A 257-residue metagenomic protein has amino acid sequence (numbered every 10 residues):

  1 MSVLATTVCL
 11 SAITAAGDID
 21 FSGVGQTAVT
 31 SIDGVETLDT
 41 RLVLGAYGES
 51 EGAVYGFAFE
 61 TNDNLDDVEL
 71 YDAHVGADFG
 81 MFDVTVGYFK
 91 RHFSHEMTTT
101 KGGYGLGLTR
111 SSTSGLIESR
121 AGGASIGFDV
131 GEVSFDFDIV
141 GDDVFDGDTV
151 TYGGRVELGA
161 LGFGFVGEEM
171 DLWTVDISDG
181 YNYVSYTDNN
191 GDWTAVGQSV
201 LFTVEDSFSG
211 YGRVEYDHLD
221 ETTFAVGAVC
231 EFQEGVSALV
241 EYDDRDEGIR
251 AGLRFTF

Functional and structural regions predicted by a protein language model:
M1-A16: Gram-negative bacterial Sec-dependent N-terminal signal peptides
G17-T30, V35-G141, D148, R155-G162: Outer membrane beta-barrel
I19, E51-G56, M81-V84, G131-F137 (+5 more regions): Repeated loop/turn-to-beta-strand initiation elements of outer-membrane beta-barrel proteins
G23-V29, F57-T61, V86-Y88, F135-G141 (+6 more regions): Transmembrane beta-barrel strands of outer-membrane/channel proteins
V35-D39, D66-L70, G115-S119, F145-T151 (+5 more regions): Transmembrane beta-barrel outer-membrane domains
V84-Y88, R110, G115-E118, D143-V144 (+5 more regions): Beta-stranded membrane pore/translocator domains
E132-S134, G147-T223: Detector for outer-membrane/organellar transmembrane beta-barrel domains, recognizing the amphipathic beta-strand
V156-L158, V226-C230, D244-F257: Outer-membrane beta-barrel "beta-signal"
